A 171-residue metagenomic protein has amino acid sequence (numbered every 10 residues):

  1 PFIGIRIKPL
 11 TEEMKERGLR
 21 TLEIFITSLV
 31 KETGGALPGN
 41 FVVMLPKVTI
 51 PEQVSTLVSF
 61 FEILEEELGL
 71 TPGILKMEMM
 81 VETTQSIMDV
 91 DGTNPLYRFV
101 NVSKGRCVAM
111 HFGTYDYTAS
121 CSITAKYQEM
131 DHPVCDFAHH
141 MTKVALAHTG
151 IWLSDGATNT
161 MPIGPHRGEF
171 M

Functional and structural regions predicted by a protein language model:
P1-M171: Conserved alpha/beta-domain cores
